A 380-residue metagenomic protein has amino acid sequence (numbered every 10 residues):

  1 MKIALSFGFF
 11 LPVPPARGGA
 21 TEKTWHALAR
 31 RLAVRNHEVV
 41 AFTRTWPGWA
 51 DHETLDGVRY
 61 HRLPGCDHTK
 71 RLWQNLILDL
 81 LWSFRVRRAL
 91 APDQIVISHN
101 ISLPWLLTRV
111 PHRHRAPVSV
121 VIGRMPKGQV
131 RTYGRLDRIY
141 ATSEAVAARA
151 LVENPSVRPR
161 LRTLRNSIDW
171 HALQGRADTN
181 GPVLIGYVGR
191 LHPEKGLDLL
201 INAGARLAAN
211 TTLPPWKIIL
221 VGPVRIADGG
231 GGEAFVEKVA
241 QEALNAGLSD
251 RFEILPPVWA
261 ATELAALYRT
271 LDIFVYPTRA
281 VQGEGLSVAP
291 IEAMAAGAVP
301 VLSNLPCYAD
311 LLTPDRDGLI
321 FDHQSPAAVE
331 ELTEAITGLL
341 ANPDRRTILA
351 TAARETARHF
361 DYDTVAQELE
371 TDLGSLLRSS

Functional and structural regions predicted by a protein language model:
F9-V13, R31-W73: N-terminal strand-loop element at the rim of the active site of nucleotide-sugar-dependent glycosyltransferases
Y140, A177-K195, I201-R206, I218-V221: Conserved donor-binding/catalytic core segment of Leloir-type glycosyltransferases
A145, S167: Carbohydrate-associated surface elements
G232-V258: Nucleotide-activated donor-binding/catalytic signature segment of Leloir-type glycosyltransferases, i.e., the conserved
A266-L271: Short alpha-helical donor nucleotide-sugar binding micro-motif in glycosyltransferases
A295, V299-L302, L312: Short hydrophobic beta-strand element within catalytic cores of glycosyltransferases and related nucleotide-activated
A309-T337, D344: Change "using UDP/GDP/dTDP sugars" to "using nucleotide sugars
G338, R345-H359: A short, well-ordered alpha-helix in the C-terminal region of glycosyltransferases
